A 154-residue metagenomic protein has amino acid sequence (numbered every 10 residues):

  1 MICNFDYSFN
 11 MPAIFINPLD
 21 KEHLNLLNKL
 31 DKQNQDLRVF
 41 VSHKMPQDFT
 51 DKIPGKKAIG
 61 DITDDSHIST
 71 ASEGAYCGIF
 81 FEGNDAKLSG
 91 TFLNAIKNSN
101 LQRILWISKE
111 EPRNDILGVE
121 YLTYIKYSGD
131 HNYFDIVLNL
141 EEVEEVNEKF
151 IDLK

Functional and structural regions predicted by a protein language model:
P12-Q35: N-terminal Rossmann NAD(P)H-binding glycine-rich loop of SDR-like oxidoreductase domains
I16, D36-F40, K44-M45, C77 (+1 more regions): Conserved Rossmann-fold NAD(P)-dependent oxidoreductase catalytic core, especially the SDR/UDP-sugar
L24, I62-D65, A86-G90: Structural motif corresponding to alpha-helix initiation and N-cap regions
M45-I59: N-terminal beta-loop-helix "entrance" segment that forms/cooperates in small-molecule cofactor or anionic ligand
K56-A75: Conserved Rossmann-fold cofactor-binding substructure of NAD(P)-dependent oxidoreductases
E82-N84, S108-K109: Conserved NAD(P)H cofactor-binding loop of Rossmann-fold oxidoreductase domains
D115-L153: Conserved beta-loop-beta element that borders a ligand/cofactor-binding pocket
